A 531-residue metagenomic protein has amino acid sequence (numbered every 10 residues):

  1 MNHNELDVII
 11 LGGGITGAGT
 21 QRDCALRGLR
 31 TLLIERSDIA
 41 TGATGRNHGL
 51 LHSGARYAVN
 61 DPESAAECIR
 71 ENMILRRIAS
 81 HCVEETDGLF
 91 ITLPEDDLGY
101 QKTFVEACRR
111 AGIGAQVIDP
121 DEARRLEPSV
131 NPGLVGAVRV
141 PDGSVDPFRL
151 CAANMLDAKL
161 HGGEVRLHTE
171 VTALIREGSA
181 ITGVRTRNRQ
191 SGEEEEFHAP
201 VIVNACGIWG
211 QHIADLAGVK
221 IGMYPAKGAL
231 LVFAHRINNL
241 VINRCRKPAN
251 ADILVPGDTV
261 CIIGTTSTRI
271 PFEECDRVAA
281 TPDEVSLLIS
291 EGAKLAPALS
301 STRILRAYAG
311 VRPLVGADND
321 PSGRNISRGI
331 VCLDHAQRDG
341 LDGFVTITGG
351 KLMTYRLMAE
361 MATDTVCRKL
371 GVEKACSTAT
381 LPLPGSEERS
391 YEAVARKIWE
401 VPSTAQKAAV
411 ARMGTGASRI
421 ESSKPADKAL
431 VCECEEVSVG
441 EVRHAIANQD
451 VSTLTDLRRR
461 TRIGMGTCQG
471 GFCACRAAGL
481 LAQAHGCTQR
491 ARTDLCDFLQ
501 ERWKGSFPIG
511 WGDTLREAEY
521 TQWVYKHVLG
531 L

Functional and structural regions predicted by a protein language model:
N4-L6, G192-V201: Core beta-strand elements of the Rossmann-like FAD/NAD(P) dinucleotide-binding domain in flavoenzyme oxidoreductases
D7-L32: N-terminal Rossmann-like FAD-binding beta1-loop-alpha1 element of flavoenzymes
A25-G45: Glycine-rich FAD pyrophosphate-binding loop
H48-E122, L126, D252, A393-V401 (+2 more regions): Dinucleotide-binding Rossmann-like beta1-alpha1 core, especially the glycine-rich loop that anchors the ADP
I91-H161, R166-L167, A173-A180, R185 (+4 more regions): Flavin (FAD/FMN) cofactor-binding and adjacent substrate-gating region of FAD-dependent oxidoreductase domains
D157, G222-A229, I237, V241 (+3 more regions): C-terminal catalytic lobe of FAD-dependent flavoproteins
N204-G218: Flavin (primarily FAD) binding-site architecture
G486-L531: Low-complexity, small/polar and acidic-rich linker and loop segments
